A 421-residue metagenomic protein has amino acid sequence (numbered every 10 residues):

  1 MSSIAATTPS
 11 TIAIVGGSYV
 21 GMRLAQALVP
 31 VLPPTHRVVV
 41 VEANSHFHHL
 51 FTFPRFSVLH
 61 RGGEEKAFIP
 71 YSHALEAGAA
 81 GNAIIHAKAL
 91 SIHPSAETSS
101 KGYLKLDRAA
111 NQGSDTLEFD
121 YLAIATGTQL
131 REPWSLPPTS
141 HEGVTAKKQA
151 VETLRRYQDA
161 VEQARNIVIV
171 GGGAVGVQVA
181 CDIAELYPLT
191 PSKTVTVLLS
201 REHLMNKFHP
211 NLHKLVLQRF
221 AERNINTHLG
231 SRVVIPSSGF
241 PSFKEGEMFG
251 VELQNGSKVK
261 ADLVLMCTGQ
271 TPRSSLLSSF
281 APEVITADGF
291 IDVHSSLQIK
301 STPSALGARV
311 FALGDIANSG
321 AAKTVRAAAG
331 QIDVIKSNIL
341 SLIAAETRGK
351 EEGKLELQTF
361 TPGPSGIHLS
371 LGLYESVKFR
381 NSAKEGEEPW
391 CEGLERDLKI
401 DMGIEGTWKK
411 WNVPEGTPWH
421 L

Functional and structural regions predicted by a protein language model:
M1-I12, Q26-R37, E76-A80, H93-S95 (+6 more regions): Eukaryotic N-terminal targeting leaders
S2-H86, C181-P210: Beta1-alpha1 glycine-rich phosphate/pyrophosphate-binding loop at the start of Rossmann-like nucleotide-binding domains
S2-P9, A13, A79-V168: FAD-binding core/adjacent interface of flavoenzyme oxidoreductases
V15, T116-Q129, V170, V259-T271 (+1 more regions): Short hydrophobic core segments
A80-A87, S91-I92, A96-L104, L189-S295 (+2 more regions): A Rossmann-like FAD-binding core segment of flavoenzymes
A87, A322-A327, Q331-L421: C-terminal, flexible cofactor-proximal segment of oxidoreductases
A146-R165, V259-G330: FAD-site-proximal beta/loop scaffold in flavoenzymes
A160-T196: Rossmann-like NAD(P)H-binding beta-loop-alpha module
